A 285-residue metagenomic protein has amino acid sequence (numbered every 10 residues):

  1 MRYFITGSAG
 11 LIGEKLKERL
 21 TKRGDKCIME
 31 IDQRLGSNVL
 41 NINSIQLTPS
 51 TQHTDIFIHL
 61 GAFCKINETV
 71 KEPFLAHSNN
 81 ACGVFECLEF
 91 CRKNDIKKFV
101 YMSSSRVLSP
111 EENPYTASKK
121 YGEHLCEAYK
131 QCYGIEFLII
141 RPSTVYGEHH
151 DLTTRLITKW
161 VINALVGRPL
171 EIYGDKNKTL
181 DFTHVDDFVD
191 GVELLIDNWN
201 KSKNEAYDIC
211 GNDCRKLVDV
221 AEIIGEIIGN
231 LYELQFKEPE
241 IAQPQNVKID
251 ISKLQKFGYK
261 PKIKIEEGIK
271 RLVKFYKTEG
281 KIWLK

Functional and structural regions predicted by a protein language model:
M1-S143, R271: N-terminal Rossmann-like NAD(P)+-binding domain of SDR-like oxidoreductases, especially those catalyzing
K17, A164-K285: C-terminal substrate-binding subdomain of Rossmann-fold SDR/epimerase-dehydratase oxidoreductases
V100-S103, I139-G147, G174, A206-G211: Short beta-strand segments
V107, V145-G147, F188: Conserved sequence/active-site signature of Rossmann-fold short-chain dehydrogenase/reductase
E111-S118, P142, T153-I157, D181-V185: The catalytic Tyr-centered alpha-helix of NAD(P)H-dependent dehydrogenases
Y121, L125, Y129, W160 (+2 more regions): Hydrophobic alpha-helix immediately C-terminal to the catalytic Tyr-X-X-X-Lys motif of short-chain
H149-D151, P244: Acidic pyrophosphate-coordinating catalytic loop
